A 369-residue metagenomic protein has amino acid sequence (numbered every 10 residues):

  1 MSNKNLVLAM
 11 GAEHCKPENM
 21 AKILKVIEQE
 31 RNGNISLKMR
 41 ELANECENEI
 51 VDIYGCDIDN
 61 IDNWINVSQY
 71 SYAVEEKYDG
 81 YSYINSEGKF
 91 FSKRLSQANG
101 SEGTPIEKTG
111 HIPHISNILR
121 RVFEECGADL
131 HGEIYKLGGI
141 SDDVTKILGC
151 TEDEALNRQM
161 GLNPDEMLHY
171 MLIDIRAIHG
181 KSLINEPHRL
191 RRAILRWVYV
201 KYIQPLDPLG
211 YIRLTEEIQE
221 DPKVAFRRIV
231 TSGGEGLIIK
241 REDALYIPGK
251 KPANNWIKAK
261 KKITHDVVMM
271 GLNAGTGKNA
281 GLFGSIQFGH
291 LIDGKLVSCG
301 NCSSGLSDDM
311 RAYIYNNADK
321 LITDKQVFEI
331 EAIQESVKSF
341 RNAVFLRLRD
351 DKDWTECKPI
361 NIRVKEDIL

Functional and structural regions predicted by a protein language model:
N3-N5, A12-N19, C46-Q97, M160 (+4 more regions): Nucleic-acid 5′ end/cap handling module spanning
N3-R40: Phosphate-rich ligand and nucleic-acid binding surfaces
I35-C46, I50-V51: Polytopic endomembrane small-metabolite transporters, centered on the Drug/Metabolite Transporter
W64-Q204: Covalent nucleotidyltransferase
I140-V144, S182-N185, A280-L282, S339-V344 (+1 more regions): Short conserved micro-motifs at the rims of enzyme active sites and ligand-binding pockets
W354-N361: Acidic, carboxylate-rich catalytic segments that either coordinate divalent cations
N361-L369: Acidic, low-complexity intrinsically disordered tails
